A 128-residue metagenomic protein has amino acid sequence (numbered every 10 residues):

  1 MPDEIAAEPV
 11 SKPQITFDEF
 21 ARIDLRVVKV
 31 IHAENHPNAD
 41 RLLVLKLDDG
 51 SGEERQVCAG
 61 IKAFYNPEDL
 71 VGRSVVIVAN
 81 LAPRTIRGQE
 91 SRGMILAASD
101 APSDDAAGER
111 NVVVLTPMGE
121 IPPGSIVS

Functional and structural regions predicted by a protein language model:
M1-S128: Phosphate-backbone binding interfaces of nucleic-acid-interacting proteins
